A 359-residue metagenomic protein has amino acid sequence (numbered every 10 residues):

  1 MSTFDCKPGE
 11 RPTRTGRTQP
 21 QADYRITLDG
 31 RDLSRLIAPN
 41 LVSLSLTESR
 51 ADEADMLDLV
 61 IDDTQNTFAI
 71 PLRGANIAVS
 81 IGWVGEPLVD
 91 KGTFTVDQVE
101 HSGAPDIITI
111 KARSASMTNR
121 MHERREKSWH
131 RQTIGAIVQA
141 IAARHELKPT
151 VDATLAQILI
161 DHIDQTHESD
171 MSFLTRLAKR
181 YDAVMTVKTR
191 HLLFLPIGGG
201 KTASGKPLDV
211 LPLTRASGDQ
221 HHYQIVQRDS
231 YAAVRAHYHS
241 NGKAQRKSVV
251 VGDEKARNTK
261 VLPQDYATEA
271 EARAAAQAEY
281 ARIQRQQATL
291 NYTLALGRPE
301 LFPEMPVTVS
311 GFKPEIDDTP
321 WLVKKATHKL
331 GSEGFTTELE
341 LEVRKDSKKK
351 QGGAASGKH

Functional and structural regions predicted by a protein language model:
M1-M117: Assembly/oligomerization scaffold segments
S2, C6, P12, I107 (+2 more regions): Short beta-strand-centered interaction patches in the first periplasmic/extracellular domains of large envelope
S2, K7, Q139-T150, K348-H359: Intrinsically disordered, low-complexity terminal/linker regions enriched in Pro/Ser/Gly and acidic residues
N40, L44-A69, S217-H359: An acidic/polar, Gly/Ser/Thr-rich interaction patch typically located in mid-to-C-terminal regions of proteins
M56-V60, A112, E126-T150, Q165-K188 (+1 more regions): Amphipathic, non-transmembrane alpha-helical segments in extracytoplasmic/periplasmic proteins
D63-Q65, W83-P87, V99, P105-I107 (+4 more regions): Sec-dependent N-terminal signal peptides of Gram-negative outer-membrane/periplasmic proteins
I81-W83, P196, G311: Conserved "cap/hinge" positions at secondary-structure junctions
T93-S102, K127, G200-K201, P320-E333: Short, compositionally biased
